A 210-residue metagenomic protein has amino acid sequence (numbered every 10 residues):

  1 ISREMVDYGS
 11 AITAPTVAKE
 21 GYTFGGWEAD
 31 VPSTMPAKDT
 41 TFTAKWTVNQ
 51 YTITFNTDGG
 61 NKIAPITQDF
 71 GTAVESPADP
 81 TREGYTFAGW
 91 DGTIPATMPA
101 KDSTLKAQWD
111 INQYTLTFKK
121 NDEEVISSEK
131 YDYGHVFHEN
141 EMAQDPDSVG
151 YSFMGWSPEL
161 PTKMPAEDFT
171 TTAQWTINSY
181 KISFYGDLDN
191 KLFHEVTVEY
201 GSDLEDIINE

Functional and structural regions predicted by a protein language model:
I1-E210: Secondary-structure capping and domain/repeat boundary segments
